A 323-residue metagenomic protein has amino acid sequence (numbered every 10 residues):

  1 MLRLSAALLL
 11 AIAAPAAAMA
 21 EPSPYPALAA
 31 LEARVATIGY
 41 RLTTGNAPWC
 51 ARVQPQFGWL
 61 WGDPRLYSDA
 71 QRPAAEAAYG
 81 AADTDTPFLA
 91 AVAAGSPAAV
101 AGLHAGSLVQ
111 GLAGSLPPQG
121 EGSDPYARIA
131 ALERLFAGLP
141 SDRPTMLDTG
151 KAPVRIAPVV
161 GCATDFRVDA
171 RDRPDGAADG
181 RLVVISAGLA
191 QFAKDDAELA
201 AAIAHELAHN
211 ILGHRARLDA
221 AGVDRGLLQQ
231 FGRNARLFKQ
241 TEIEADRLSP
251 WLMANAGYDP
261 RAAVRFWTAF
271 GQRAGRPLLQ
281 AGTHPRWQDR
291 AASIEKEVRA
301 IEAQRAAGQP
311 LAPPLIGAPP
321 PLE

Functional and structural regions predicted by a protein language model:
S5-P15: Bacterial N-terminal signal peptides
M19-E323: A Zn2+-metalloprotease active-site environment signal
